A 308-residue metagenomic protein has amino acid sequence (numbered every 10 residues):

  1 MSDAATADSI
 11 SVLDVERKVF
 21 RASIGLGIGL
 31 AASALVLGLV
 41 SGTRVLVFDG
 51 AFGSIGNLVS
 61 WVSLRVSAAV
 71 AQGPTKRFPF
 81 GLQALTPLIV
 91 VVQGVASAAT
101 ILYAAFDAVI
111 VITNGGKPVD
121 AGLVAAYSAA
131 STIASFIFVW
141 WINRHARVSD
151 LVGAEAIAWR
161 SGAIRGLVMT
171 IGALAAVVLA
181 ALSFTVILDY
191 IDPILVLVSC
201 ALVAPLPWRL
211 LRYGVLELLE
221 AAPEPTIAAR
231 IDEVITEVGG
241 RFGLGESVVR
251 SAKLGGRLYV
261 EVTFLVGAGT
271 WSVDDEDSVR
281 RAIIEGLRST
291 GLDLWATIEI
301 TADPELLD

Functional and structural regions predicted by a protein language model:
S2-A22, V45, D49-A51, I55-Q72 (+1 more regions): Alpha-helical transmembrane segments and adjacent TM-loop junctions that form the membrane-embedded core of multi-pass
V19-A34: The first (N-terminal) embedded transmembrane alpha-helix
G38-V45: Transmembrane helix interruption/hinge and helix-loop junction motifs
